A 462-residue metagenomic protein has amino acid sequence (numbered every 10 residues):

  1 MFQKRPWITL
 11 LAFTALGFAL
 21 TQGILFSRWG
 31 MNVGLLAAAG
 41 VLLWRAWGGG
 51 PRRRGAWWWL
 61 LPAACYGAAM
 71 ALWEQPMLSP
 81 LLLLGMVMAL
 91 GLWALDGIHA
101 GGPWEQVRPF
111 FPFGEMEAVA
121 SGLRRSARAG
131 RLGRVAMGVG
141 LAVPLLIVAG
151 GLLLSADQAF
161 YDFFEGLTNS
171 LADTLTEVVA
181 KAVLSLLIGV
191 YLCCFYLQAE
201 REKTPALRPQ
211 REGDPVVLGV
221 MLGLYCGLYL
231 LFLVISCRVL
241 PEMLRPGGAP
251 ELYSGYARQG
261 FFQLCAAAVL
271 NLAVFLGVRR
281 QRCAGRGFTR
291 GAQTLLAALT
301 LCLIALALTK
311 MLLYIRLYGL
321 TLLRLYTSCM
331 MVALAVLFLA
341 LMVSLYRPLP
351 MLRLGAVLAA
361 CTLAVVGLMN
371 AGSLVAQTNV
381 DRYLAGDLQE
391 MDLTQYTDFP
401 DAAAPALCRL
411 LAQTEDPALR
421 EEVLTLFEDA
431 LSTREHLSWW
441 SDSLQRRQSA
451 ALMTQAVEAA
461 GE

Functional and structural regions predicted by a protein language model:
M1-W44, T294-L306, K310: Alpha-helical transmembrane segments and their cytosolic membrane-interface
M1-W7, W47-A56, V119-V135, D162-F163 (+5 more regions): Juxtamembrane membrane-water interface segments of multi-pass membrane proteins, especially cytoplasmic-side
A19-Y161, A180-A199: Transmembrane-helix bundle segments that line or gate the permeation/cavity pathway in multi-pass membrane proteins
R134, T168-L184, A249-V269, L320-M330: Short aromatic-rich membrane-water interface segments that cap or initiate transmembrane helices in multi-pass membrane
V143-A159, G227-R245, L306-L312: Alpha-helical transmembrane segments and their membrane-interface junctions in multi-pass membrane proteins
C226, L349-G372: Internal/C-terminal transmembrane anchor helices
V365-E390: Hydrophobic alpha-helical transmembrane segments in integral membrane proteins
T397-E462: Extracytosolic and intramembrane catalytic regions of membrane-associated proteins in envelope/secretory systems
